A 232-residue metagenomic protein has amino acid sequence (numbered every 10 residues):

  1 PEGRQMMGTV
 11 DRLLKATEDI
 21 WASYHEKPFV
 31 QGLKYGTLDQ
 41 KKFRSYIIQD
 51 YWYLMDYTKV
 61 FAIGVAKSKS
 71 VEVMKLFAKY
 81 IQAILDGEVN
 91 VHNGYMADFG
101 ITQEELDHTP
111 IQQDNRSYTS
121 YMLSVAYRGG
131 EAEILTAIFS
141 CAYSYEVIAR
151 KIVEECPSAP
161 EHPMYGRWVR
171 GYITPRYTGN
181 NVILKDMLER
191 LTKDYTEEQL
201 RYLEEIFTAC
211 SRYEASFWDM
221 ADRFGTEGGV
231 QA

Functional and structural regions predicted by a protein language model:
P1-M6: Short, Lys/Arg-enriched N-terminal segments with co-localized hydrophobic residues within the first ~10-30 amino acids
M7-L14: Extreme N-terminal tail/first-helix region
R12, E72-G179, T208, R212: Active-site-proximal alpha-helical scaffolds that flank and shape metal-associated catalytic sites
L14-L38, Y57, K185-D194: Short alpha-helical hairpin
E18-S23, L38-K67, G87, T136-E146 (+1 more regions): Alpha-helical bundle segments that constitute or directly flank the non-heme di-iron/ferroxidase center
S45, Q49-D56, K79, A83 (+3 more regions): A non-catalytic, amphipathic alpha-helix used as a structural packing/dimerization or gating element in enzyme scaffolds
T174-T208: Long amphipathic all-alpha helical oligomerization modules
E204-A232: Acidic, carboxylate-rich catalytic segments that either coordinate divalent cations
